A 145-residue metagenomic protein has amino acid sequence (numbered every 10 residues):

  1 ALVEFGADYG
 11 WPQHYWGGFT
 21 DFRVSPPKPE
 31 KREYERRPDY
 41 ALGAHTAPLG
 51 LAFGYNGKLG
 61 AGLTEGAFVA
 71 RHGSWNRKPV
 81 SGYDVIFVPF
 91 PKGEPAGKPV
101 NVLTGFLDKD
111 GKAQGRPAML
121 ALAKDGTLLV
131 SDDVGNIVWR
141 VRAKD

Functional and structural regions predicted by a protein language model:
A1-L103, K109-G115, A123, V141-K144: Beta-propeller domain segments
A121-D145: Blade-level signature of beta-propeller repeat domains, shared across WD40, Kelch, NHL, RCC1 and BNR/Asp-box propellers
